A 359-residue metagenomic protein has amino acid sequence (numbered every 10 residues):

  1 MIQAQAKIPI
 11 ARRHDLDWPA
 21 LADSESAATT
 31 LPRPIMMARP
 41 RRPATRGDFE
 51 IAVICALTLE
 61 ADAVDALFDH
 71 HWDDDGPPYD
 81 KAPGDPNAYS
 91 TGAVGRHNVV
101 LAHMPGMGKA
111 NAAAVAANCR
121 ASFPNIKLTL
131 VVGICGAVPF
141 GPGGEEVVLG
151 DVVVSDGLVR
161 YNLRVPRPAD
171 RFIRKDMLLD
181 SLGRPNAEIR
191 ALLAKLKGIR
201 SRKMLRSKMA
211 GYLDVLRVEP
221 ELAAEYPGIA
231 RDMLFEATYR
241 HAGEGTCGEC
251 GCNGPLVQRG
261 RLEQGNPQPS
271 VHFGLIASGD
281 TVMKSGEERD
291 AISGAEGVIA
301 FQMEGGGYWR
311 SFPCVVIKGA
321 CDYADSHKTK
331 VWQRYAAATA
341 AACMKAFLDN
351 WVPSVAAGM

Functional and structural regions predicted by a protein language model:
M1-S26: Intrinsically disordered, low-complexity basic segments at termini and long loops, enriched in Pro/Gly and/or Arg/Ser
W18, T29-M359: Intrinsic-disorder/coil detector with helix-boundary
